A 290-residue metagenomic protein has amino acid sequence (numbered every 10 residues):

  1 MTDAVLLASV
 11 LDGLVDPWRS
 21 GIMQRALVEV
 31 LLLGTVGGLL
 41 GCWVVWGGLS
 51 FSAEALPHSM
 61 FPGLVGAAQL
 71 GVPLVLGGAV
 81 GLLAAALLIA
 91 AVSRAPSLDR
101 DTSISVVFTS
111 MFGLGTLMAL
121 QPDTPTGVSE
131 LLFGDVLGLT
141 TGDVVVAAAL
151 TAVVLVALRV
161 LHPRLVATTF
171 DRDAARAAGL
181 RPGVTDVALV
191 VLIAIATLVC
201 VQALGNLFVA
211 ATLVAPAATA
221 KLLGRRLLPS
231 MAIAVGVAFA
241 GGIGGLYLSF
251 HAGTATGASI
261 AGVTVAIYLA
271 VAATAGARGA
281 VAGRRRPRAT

Functional and structural regions predicted by a protein language model:
M1-T35, R284-A289: Membrane-interfacial amphipathic/re-entrant helices at transmembrane-helix boundaries
S9-R25, P96, R100-P163, A188-V191: Transmembrane helix-bundle core of multi-pass membrane transporters and related energy-transducing complexes
R19-T35, L70-A84, V144-A152, L198-T212 (+1 more regions): Structural signature of hydrophobic alpha-helical transmembrane segments
V30, G34-G38, L64, A86-L87 (+5 more regions): Hydrophobic core segments of alpha-helical transmembrane domains in multi-pass membrane transport and ion-translocation
T35, L39, P57-F61, L83-A84 (+5 more regions): Hydrophobic alpha-helical segments embedded in the membrane of multi-pass proteins
C42-P125, A220-A232, Y247-T256, A275-A277: Short loop segments and helix-boundary regions at transmembrane helix junctions of multi-pass inner-membrane proteins
V156-L189: Membrane-helix/interface signature in polytopic inner-membrane proteins
T254-T290: Cytosolic-side transmembrane-helix boundaries in multi-pass membrane proteins
